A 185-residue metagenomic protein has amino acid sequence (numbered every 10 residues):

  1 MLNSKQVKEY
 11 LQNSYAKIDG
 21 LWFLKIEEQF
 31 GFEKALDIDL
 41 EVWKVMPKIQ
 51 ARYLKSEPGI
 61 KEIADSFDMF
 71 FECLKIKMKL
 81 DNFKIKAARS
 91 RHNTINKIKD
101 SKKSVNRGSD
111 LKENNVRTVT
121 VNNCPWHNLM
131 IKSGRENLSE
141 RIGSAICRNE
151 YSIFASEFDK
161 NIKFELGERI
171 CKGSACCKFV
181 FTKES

Functional and structural regions predicted by a protein language model:
M1-P125, L129-I146, E157-C176, K183-S185: N-terminal accessory segment detector
